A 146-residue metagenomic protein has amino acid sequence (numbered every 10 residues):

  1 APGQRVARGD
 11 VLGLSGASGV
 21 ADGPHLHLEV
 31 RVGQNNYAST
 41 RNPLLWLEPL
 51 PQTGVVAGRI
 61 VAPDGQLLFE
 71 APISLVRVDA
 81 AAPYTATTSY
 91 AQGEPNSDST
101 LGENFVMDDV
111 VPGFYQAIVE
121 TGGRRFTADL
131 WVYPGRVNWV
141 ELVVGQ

Functional and structural regions predicted by a protein language model:
P2-V55: Conserved, short, structured surface segments that act as functional micro-motifs
D22, V111-P112, P134: Surface-exposed loops/turns
E29, P72-V76, I118: Beta-strand signatures of extracellular beta-sandwich domains
V56-A62: A short, amphipathic beta-strand motif
A62-Y90: Short, ordered, surface-exposed loop/turn motifs in non-cytosolic proteins
S97-Q116, E120-G123: Short Pro-Gly-centered beta-turn/loop motif in secreted/extracellular proteins
T121-Q146: Structured interaction patches on ligand/partner-binding surfaces of diverse proteins
